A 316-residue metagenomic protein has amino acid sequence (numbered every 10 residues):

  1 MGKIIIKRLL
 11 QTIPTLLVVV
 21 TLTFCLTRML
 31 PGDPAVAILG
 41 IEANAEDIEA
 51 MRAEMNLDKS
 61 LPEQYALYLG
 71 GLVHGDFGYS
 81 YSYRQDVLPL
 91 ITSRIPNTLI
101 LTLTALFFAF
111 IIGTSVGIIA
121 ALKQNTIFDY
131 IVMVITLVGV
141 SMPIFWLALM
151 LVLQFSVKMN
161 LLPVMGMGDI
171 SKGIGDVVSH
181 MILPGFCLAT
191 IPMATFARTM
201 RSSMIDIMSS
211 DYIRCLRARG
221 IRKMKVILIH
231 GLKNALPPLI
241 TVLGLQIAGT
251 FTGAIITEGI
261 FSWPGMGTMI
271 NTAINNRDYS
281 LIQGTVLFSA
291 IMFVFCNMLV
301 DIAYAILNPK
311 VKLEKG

Functional and structural regions predicted by a protein language model:
G2-K3, I95-F128, I144, K172-G316: Alpha-helical transmembrane segments of integral membrane proteins, especially multi-pass inner/plasma-membrane
I6-L16: N-terminal signal-anchor/signal peptide hydrophobic helix marking the start of the first transmembrane segment
L9, M51, L61-F77, V87 (+8 more regions): Hydrophobic alpha-helical segments of integral membrane proteins, encompassing both true transmembrane helices
L16-A66, M159-H180: Hydrophobic alpha-helical transmembrane segments of membrane transport/permease proteins and related membrane-embedded
T23, T27, P31, A35 (+7 more regions): Membrane-water interface at transmembrane helix exits
T23-M29, G70, V134-P163, C187-P192: Membrane-water interface segments at the C-terminal ends of transmembrane alpha-helices in multi-pass inner-membrane
D58-T114: An internal, D/E-rich "acidic patch" concept
Q154-M167, E258-P264: Peri-membrane helix termini and adjoining interfacial loops of integral membrane proteins
